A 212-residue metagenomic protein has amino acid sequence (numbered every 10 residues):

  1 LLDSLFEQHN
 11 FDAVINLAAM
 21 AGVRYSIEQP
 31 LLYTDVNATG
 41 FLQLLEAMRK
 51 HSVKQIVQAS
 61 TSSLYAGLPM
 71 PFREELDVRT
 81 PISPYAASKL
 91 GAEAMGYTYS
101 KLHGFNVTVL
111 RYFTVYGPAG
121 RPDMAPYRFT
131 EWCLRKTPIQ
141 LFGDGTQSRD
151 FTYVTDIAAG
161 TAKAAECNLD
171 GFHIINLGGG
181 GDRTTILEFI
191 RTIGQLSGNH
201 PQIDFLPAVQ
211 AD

Functional and structural regions predicted by a protein language model:
L1-V115: N-terminal Rossmann-like NAD(P)+-binding domain of SDR-like oxidoreductases, especially those catalyzing
Y25-S26, G67-P69, A119, F151 (+1 more regions): Short glycine-/acidic-enriched loop or helix-start segments at secondary-structure transitions that form or flank
A38-E46, D123, T155-A158, A162: Conserved active-site region of classical short-chain dehydrogenase/reductase
K54-V57, G67-M70, G104, G120 (+2 more regions): Proline-centered turn/helix-capping motifs that create local helix->coil transitions or kinks
L64-Y65, V115-G117, I157, G180-D182: Conserved sequence/active-site signature of Rossmann-fold short-chain dehydrogenase/reductase
P81-S88, Y112, P118, P122-P126 (+1 more regions): The catalytic Tyr-centered alpha-helix of NAD(P)H-dependent dehydrogenases
G91, M95-Y99, F129, F189 (+1 more regions): Hydrophobic alpha-helix immediately C-terminal to the catalytic Tyr-X-X-X-Lys motif of short-chain
C133-D212: C-terminal substrate-binding subdomain of Rossmann-fold SDR/epimerase-dehydratase oxidoreductases
